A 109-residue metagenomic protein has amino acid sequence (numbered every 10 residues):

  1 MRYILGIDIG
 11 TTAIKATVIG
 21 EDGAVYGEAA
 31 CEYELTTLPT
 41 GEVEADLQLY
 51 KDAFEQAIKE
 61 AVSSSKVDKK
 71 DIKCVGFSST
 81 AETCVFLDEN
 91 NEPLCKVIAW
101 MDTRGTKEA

Functional and structural regions predicted by a protein language model:
M1-K96: N-terminal glycine/serine-rich phosphate-binding loop of ATP-dependent small-molecule kinases, especially carbohydrate
M101-A109: Glycine-rich phosphate-binding loop plus the immediately following alpha-helix
